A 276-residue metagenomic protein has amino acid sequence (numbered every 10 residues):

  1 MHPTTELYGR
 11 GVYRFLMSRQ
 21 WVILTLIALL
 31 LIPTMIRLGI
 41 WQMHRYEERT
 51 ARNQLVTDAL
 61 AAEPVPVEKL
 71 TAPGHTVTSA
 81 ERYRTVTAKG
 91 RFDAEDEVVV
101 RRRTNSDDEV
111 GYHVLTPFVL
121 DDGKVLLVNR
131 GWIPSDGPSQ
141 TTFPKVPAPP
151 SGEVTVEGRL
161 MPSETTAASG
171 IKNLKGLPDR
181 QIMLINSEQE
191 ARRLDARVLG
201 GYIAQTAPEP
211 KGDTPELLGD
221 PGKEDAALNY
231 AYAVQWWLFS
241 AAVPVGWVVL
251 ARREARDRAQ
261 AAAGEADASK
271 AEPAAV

Functional and structural regions predicted by a protein language model:
M1-P73, S79-V276: Surface-exposed, charge/polar-rich loops and edge strands
